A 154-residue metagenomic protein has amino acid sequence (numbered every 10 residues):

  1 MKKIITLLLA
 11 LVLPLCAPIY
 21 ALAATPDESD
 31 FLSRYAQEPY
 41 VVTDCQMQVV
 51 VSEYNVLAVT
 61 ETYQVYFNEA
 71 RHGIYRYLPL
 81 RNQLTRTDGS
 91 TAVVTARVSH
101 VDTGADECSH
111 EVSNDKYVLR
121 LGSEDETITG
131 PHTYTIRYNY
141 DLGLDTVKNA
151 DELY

Functional and structural regions predicted by a protein language model:
M1-L8: Bacterial N-terminal signal peptides that target proteins for export
L8-P18: Bacterial N-terminal signal peptides
P18, L22-Y154: Lumenal/extracellular ectodomains and adaptor appendage modules of the eukaryotic vesicle/secretory system
